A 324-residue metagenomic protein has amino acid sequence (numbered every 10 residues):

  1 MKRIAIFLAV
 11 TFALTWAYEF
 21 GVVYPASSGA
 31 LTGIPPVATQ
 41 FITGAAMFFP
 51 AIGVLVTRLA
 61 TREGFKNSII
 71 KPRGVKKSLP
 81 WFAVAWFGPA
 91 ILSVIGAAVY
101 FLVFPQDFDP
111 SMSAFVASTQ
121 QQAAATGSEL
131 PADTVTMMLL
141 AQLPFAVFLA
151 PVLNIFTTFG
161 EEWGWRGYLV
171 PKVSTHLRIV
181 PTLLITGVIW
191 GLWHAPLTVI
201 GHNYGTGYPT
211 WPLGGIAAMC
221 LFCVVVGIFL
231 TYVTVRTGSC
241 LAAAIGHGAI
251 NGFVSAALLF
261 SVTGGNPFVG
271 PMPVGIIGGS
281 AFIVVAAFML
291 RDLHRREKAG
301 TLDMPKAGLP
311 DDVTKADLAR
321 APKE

Functional and structural regions predicted by a protein language model:
M1-I4, K77-L79, L177-P181, P212 (+2 more regions): Membrane-helix interface segments
I4-W16, A83-S93: Alpha-helical transmembrane segments
L8-F12, F48, W86-F87, V147 (+9 more regions): Residue-level signature of the transmembrane alpha-helical core of multi-pass small-molecule transporters
E19-R62, S78-A90, A97, V103 (+3 more regions): Alpha-helical transmembrane segments in multi-pass membrane proteins
V94-P110, E161-E162, P181-H202: Transmembrane alpha-helix/helix-exit interface in multi-pass inner-membrane proteins
A123-T126, L169, T198-W211: Membrane-interface interhelical connector segments
F159-L192, V235-S239: Membrane-interface helix/loop boundary segments of multi-pass membrane proteins
T206-I216, R236-G238, G246-E324: C-terminal membrane module of polytopic membrane proteins
